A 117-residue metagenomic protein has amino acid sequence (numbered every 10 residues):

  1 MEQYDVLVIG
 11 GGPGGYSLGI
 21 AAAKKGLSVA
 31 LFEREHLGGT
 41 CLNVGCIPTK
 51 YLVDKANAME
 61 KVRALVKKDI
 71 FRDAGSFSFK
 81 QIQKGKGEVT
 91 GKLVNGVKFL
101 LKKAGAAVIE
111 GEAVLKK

Functional and structural regions predicted by a protein language model:
M1-G12: Beta1/beta-strand and adjacent pyrophosphate-binding region of the FAD-binding site in flavoprotein oxidoreductases
E2-Y4, I20-L27, F32-K117: Glycine-rich flavin
G15-Y16: N-terminal Rossmann-fold NAD(P) dinucleotide-binding loop
